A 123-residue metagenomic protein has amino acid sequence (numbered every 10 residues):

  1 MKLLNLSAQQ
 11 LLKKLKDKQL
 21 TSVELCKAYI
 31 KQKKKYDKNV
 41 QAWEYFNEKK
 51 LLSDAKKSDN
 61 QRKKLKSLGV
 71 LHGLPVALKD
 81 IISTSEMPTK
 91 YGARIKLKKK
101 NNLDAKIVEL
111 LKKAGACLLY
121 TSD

Functional and structural regions predicted by a protein language model:
M1-K50: An N-terminal boundary/leader segment
A8, R62, D104-A105: Generic non-transmembrane alpha-helix signal with a bias for helix starts/N-cap capping motifs
V23, L52, A105-V108: Non-membrane alpha-helical structural segments and their capping/turn regions in soluble enzymes
K34-N39, K64, S83-T89: Secretory-pathway/luminal and periplasmic proteins that interact with or process carbohydrate-rich
L51-K56, K112-A116: Long amphipathic alpha-helix in the N-terminal Rossmann-like dinucleotide-binding domain of NAD(P)-dependent
S58-L74: Immediate post-signal peptide segment of exported/extracytoplasmic ligand-binding proteins
V70-L110, A114: Enzymes and membrane/adaptor proteins characterized by extended Gly/Ser/Thr/Asp/Glu-rich, aromatic-dotted
Y120-D123: Conserved small/polar residues in nucleotide/adenosyl-binding loops
